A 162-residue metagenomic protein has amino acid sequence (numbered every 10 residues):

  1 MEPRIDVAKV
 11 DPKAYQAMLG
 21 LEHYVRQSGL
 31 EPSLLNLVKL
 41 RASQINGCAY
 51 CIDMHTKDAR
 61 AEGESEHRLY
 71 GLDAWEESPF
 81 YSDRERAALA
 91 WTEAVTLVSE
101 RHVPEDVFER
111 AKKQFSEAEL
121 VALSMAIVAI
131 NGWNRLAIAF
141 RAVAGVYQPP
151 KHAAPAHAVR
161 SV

Functional and structural regions predicted by a protein language model:
M1-V162: Hydrophobic alpha-helical segments
